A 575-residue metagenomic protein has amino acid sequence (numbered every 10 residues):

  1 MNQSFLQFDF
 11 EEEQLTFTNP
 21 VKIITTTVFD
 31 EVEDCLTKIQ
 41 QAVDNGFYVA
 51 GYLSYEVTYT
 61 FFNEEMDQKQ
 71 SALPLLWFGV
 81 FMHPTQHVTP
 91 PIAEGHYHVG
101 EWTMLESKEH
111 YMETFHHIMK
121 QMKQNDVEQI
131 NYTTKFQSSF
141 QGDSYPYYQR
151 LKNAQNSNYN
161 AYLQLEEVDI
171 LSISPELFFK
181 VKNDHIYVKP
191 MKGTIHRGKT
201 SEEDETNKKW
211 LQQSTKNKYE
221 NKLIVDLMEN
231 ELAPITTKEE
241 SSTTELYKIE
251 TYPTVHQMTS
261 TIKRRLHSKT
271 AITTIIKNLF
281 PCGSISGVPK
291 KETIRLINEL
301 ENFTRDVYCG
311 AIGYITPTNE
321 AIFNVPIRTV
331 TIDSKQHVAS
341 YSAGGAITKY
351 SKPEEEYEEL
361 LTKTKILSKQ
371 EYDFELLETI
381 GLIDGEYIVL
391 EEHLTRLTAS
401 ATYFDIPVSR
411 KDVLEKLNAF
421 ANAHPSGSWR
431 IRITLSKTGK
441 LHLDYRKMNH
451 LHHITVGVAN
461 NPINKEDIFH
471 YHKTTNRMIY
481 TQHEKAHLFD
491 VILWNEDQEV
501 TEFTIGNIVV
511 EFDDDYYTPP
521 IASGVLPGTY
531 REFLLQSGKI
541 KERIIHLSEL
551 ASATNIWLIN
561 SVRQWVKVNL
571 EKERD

Functional and structural regions predicted by a protein language model:
M1-D384, E391-H393, I492-E496: Extended alpha-helical targeting/anchoring segments, especially N-terminal organellar/secretory targeting helices
E355, T364-R430, T434-D575: Helix-start/capping segments and mature chain N-termini
